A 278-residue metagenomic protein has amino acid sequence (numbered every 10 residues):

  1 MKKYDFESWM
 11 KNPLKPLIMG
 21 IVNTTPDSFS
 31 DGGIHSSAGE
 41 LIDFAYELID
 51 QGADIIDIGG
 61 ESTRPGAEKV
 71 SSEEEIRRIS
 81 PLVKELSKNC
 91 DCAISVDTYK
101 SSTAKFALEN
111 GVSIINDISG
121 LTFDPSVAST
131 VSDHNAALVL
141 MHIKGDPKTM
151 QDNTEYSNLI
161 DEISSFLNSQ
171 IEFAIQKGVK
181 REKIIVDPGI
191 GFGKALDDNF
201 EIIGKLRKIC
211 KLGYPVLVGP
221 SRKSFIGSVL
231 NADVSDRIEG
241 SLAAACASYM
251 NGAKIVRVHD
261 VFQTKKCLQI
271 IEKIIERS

Functional and structural regions predicted by a protein language model:
K2-F6, P13, S30-F44, T63-E85 (+5 more regions): Active-site-adjacent loop and "lid" segments of alpha/beta metabolic enzymes
K15-L17: A short, charged/proline- and glycine-enriched loop that marks the coil->beta-strand transition at the N-terminal
M19, A53, A93, V112-S113 (+1 more regions): Hydrophobic "anchor" residues on beta-strands that sit immediately upstream of conserved functional sites
D43-G59, N251-G252: Catalytic domains of carbohydrate-active enzymes, especially glycoside hydrolases
I49-D50, Q170-K183: Phosphate/pyrophosphate-binding loops at sites that engage ATP/ADP/AMP, CoA/4′-phosphopantetheine, polyphosphate
